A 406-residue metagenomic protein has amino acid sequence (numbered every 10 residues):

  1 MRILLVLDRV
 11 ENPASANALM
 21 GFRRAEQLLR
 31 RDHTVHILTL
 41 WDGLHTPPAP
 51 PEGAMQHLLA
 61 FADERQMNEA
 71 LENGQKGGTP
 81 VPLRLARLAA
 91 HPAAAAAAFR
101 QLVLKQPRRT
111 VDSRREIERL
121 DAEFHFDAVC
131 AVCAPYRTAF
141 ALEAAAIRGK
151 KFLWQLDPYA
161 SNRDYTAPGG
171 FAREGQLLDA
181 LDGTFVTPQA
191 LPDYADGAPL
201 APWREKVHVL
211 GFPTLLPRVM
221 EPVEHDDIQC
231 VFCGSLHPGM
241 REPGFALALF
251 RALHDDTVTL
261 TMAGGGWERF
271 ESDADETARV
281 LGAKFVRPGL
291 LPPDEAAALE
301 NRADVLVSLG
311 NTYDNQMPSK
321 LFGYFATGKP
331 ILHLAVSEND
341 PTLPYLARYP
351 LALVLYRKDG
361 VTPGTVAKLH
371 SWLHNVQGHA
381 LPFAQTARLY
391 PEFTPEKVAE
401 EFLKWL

Functional and structural regions predicted by a protein language model:
M1-M67, G183, R251-H254, E396: N-terminal subdomain of nucleotide-sugar transferases
E11-N12, F152-A167: A short, histidine- and acid-enriched strand-loop-helix "catalytic/donor-clamping" loop that lines the nucleotide-sugar
R23, R108, R115-E118, R137 (+1 more regions): Membrane-proximal helix-turn-helix segments that form the acceptor-binding/catalytic region of lipid-linked
G43-R108: A conserved catalytic-core segment of Leloir-type glycosyltransferases
D179-V207: A short, active-site helix/loop in glycosyltransferases that binds the activated sugar's phosphate group
V223-R241, F250: Conserved donor-binding/catalytic core segment of Leloir-type glycosyltransferases
G264, E271-E295: Nucleotide-activated donor-binding/catalytic signature segment of Leloir-type glycosyltransferases, i.e., the conserved
N301-E392: Catalytic binding pocket for nucleotide-activated donors in carbohydrate/polymer assembly enzymes
